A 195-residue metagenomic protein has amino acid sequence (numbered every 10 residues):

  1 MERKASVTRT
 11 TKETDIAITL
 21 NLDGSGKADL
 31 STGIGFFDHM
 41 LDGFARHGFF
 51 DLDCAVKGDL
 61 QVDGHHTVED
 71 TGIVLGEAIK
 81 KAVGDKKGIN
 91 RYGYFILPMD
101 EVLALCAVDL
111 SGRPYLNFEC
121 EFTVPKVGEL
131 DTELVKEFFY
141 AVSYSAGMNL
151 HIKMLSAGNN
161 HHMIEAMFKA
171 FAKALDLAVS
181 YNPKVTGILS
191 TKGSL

Functional and structural regions predicted by a protein language model:
M1-L195: N-terminal intrinsically disordered, cationic/polar leader segments that include organellar targeting peptides
